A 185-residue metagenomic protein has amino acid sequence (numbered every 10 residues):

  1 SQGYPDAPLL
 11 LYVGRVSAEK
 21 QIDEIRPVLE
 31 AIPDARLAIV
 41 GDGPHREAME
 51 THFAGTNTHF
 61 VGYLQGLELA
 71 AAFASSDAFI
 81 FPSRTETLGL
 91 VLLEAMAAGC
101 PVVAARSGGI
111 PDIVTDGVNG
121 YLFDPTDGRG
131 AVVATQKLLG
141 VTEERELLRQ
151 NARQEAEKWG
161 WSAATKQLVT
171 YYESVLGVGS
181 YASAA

Functional and structural regions predicted by a protein language model:
G3-K20, R26-E30: Conserved donor-binding/catalytic core segment of Leloir-type glycosyltransferases
E47-L67: Nucleotide-activated donor-binding/catalytic signature segment of Leloir-type glycosyltransferases, i.e., the conserved
Y63-L64, A71-S76: Short alpha-helical donor nucleotide-sugar binding micro-motif in glycosyltransferases
R84: Aromatic "clamp/platform" in nucleotide-sugar-dependent glycosyltransferases that forms part of the donor/acceptor
G89-L92, I110: Short glycine/serine-rich donor-binding loops of glycosyltransferases
P101-A104: Short hydrophobic beta-strand element within catalytic cores of glycosyltransferases and related nucleotide-activated
P111-K137, E143-L147: Change "using UDP/GDP/dTDP sugars" to "using nucleotide sugars
E146-E173: A charged, aromatic-enriched C-terminal amphipathic alpha-helix characteristic of glycosyltransferases across folds
